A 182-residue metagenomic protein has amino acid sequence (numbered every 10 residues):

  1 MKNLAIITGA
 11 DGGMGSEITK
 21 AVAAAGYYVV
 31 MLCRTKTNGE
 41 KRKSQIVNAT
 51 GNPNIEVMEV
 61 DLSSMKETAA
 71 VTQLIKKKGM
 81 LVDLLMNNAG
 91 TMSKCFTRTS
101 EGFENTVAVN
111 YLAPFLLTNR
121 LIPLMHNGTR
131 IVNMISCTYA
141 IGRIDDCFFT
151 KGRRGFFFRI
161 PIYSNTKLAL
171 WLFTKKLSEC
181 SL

Functional and structural regions predicted by a protein language model:
D11-G12, T35: Conserved glycine-rich cofactor-binding loop
G15-S16: N-terminal Rossmann-fold NAD(P) dinucleotide-binding loop
A25-K41: Conserved glycine-rich Rossmann-like NAD(P)H-binding loop of the short-chain dehydrogenase/reductase
K36, M58-Q73, S100: The beta1-alpha1 cofactor-binding region of Rossmann-like NAD(H)/NADP(H)-dependent oxidoreductases
T50-I55, L74-N87, S93-R98: A glycine-rich helix->loop->beta "capping" turn within Rossmann-like NAD(P)(H)-dependent oxidoreductase domains
G90-C95, N127-L182: Catalytic loop of short-chain dehydrogenase/reductase
C95-A108: Short alpha-helical oligomerization interface
Y111-L112: Ankyrin-repeat alpha-helix packing hotspot
